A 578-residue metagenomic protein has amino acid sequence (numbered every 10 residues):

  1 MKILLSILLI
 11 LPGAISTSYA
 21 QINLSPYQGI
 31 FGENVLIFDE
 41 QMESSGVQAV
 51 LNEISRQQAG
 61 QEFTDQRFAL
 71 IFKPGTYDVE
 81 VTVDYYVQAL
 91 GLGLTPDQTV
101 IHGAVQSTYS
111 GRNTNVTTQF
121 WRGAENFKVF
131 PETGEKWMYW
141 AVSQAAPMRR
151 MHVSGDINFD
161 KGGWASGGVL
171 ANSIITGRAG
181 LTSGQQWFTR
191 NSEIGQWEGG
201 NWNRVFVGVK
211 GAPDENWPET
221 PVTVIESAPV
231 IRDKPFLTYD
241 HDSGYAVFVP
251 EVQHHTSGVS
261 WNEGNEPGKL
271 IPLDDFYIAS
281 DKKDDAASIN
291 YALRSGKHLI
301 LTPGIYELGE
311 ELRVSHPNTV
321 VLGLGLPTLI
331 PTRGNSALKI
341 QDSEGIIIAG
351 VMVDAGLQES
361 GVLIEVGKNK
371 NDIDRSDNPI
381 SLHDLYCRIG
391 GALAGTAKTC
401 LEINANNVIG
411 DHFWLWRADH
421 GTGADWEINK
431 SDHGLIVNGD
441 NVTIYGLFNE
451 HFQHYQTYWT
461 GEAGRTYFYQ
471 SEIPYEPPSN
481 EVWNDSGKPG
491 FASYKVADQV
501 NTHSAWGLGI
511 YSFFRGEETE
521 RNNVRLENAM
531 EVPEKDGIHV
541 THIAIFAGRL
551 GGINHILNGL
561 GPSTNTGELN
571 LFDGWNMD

Functional and structural regions predicted by a protein language model:
L5-A14: Bacterial N-terminal signal peptides
T17: An N-terminal RHG(E/S)-centered segment typical of histidine phosphatases
A20-D578: Extracellular/periplasmic carbohydrate-active domains that bind, remodel, or depolymerize complex polysaccharides
